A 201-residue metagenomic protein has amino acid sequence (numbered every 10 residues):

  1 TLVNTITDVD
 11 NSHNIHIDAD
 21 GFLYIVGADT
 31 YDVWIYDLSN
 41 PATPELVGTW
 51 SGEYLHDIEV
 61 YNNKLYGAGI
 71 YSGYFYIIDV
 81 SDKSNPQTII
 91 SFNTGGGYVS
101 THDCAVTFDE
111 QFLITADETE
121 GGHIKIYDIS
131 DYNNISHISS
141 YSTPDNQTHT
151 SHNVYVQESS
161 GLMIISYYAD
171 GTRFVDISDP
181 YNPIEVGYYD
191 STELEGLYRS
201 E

Functional and structural regions predicted by a protein language model:
T1-E201: Feature marking well-ordered beta-strand scaffolds used for ligand recognition
